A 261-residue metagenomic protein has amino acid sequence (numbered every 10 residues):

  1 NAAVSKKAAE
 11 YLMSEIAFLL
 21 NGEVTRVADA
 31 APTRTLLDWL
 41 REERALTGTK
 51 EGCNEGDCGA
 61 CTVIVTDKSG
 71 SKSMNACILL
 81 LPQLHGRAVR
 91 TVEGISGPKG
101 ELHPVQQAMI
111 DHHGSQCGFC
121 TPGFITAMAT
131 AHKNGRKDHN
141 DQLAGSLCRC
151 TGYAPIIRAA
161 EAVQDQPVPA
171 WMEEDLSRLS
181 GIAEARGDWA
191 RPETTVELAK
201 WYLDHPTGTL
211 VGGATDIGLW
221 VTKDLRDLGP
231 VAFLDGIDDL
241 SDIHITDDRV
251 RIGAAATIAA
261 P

Functional and structural regions predicted by a protein language model:
N1-K7: Extreme N-terminal basic, low-complexity initiation segments that serve as generic localization/processing leaders
A8-V196, T246-R249, A256-T257: Signature of N-terminal electron-transfer/Fe-S-associated modules in redox systems
N75-L80, G218-T246, G253: Structural signature of FAD isoalloxazine-binding scaffolds in flavoprotein oxidoreductases
R149, L210-V211: Conserved SAM-binding loop
I156, D216-I217: Alpha-helix capping/helix-boundary segments
P206: Phosphate-binding active sites in nucleotide-utilizing proteins
V211-D216, A254: Glycine-rich beta-strand-to-loop/alpha-helix junction loops that act as flexible
